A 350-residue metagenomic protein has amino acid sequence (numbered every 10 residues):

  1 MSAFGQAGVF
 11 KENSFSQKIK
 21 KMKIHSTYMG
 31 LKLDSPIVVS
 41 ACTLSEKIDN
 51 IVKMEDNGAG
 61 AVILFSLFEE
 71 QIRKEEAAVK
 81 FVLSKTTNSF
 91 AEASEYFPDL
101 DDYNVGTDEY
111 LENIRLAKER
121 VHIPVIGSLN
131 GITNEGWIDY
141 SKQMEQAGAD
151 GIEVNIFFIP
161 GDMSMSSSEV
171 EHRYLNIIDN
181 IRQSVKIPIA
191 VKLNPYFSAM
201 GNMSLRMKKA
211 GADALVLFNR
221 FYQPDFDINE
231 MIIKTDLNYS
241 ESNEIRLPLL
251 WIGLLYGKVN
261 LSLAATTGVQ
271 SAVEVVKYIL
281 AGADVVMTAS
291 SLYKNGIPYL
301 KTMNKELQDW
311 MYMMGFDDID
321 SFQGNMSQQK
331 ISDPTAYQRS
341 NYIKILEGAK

Functional and structural regions predicted by a protein language model:
A3-G8: Short Gly/Ser/Thr- and charged-rich N-terminal loops/segments that act as flexible capping/hinge elements
I19, S240-N260, A272-K350: Alpha/beta catalytic cores of nucleotide-metabolism and tRNA/nucleoside-modifying enzymes
I19-V38, E109-K118: N-terminal amphipathic alpha-helix/helix-capping segment at the start of soluble metabolic enzymes
K20, I24-M29, F68, E75 (+6 more regions): Glycine-rich, flexible loop/turn motifs
K23-K32, P36, T43, S66-L67 (+10 more regions): Residue-level preference for alpha-helix termini and adjacent loops
C42, I48-L67, R73-N88, V105-R115 (+5 more regions): Alpha/beta enzyme core
E92-D101: Short glycine/proline- and acidic residue-enriched helix-loop micro-motifs that form flexible lids or anion-recognition
